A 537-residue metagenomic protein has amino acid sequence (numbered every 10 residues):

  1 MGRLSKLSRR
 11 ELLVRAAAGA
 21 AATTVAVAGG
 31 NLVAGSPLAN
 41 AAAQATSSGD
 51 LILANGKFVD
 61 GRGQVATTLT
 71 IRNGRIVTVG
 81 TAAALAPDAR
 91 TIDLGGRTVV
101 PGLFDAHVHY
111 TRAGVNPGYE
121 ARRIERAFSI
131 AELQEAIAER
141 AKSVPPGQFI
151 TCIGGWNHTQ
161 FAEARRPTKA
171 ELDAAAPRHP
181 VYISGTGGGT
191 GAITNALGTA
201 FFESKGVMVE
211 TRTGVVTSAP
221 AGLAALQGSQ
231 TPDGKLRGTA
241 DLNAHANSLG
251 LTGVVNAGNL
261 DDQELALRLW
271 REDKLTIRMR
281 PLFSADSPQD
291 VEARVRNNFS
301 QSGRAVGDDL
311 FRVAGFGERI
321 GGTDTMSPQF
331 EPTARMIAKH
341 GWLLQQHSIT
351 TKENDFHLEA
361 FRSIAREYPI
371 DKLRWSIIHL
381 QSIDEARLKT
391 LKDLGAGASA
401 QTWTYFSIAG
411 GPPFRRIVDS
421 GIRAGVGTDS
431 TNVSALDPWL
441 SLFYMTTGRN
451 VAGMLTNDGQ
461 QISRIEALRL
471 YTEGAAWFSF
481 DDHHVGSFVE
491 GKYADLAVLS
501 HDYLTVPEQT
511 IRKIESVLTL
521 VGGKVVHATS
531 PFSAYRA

Functional and structural regions predicted by a protein language model:
M1-E11, A20-A21, V25-A26, A34-G35: N-terminal secretory signal peptides
R15, G19, D50-L53, R62-R72 (+7 more regions): Divalent metal-binding segments
A28-R62, R72-R75: C-terminal segment of N-terminal export signals and the immediately downstream linker at the start of the mature
R237, R335-Q345, K352-W375, H379-L380 (+8 more regions): His/Asp/Glu-enriched, well-ordered alpha-helical/loop segment that forms or immediately abuts the divalent-metal
W270-E272, F299-D308, L391-D393: Acidic (Asp/Glu)-rich catalytic clusters
D308-R319, A396-T404: Non-cysteine beta-strand/loop elements that form the S-adenosyl-L-methionine
T529-A537: Extracellular/periplasmic ectodomains of large secreted or surface enzymes and adhesion receptors
